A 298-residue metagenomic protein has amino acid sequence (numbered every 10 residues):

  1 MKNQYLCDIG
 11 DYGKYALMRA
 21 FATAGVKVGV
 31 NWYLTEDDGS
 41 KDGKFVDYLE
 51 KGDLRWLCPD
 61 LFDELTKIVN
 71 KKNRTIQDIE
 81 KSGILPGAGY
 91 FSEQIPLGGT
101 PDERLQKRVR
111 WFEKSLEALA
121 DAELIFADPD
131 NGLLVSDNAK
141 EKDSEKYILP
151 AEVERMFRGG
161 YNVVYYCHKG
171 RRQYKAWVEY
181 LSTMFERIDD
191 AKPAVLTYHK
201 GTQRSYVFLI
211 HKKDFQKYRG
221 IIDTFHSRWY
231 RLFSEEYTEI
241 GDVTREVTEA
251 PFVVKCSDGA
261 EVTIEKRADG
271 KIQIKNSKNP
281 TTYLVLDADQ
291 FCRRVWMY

Functional and structural regions predicted by a protein language model:
M1-V254: Class I S-adenosyl-L-methionine-dependent methyltransferase catalytic core
W32-E36, A268, K278, Q290: Short glycine-rich, polar/acidic loop-and-turn segments at beta strand-coil junctions
D102, K175, R219, I264 (+2 more regions): Generic alpha-helix signal with a bias toward terminal, lower-confidence helices and secondary-structure junctions
P193, E239, R245, V262-I264 (+2 more regions): Generic structural motif
R245-E249, N279-Y298: Mixed-charge, Lys/Arg-enriched low-complexity segments
V253, T263-E265, F291: Compositionally biased non-globular segments, especially hydrophobic aliphatic-rich helices of signal peptides
G259-L286: Acidic, low-complexity, intrinsically disordered interaction modules
